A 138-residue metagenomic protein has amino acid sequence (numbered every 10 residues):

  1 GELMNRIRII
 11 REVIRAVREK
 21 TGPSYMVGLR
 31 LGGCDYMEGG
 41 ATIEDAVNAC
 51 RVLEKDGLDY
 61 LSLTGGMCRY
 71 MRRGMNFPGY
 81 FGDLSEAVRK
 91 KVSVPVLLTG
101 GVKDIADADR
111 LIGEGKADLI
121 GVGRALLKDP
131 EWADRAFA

Functional and structural regions predicted by a protein language model:
G1-A138: Flavin-dependent oxidoreductase catalytic cores
